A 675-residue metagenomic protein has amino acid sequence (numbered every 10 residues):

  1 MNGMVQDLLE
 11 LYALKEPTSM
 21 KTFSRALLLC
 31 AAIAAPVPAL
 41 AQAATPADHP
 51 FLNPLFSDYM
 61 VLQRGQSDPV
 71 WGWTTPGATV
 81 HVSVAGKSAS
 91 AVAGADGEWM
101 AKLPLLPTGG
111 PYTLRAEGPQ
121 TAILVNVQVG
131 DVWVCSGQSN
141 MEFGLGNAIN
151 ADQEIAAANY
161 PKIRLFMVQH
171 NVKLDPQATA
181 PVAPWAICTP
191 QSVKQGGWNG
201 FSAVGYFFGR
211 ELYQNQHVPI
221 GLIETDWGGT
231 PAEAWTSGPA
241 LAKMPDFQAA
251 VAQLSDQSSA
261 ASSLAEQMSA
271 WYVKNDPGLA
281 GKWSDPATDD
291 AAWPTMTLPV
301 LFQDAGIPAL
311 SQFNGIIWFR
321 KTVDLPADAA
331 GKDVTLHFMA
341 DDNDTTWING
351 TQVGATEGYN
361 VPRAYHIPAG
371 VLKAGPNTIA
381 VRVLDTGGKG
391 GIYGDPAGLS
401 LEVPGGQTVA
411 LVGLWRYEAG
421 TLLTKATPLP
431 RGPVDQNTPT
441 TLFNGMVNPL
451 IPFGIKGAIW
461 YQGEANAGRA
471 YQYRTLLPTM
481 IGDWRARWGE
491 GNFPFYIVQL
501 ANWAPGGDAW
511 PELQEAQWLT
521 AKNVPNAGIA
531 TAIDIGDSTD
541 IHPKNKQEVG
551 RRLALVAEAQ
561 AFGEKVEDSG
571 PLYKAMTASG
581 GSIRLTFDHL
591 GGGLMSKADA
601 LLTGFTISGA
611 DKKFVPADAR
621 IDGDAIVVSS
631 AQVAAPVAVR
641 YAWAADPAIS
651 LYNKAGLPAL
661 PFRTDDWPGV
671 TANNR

Functional and structural regions predicted by a protein language model:
A44-P76, V127-C135, E142, T297-L310 (+3 more regions): Non-catalytic, glycine-rich low-complexity segments
T45, H49, L55-V129, G387-K389: Ser/Thr-rich low-complexity repeats and stalk/linker segments
W71, W293, V323-G350, I379-V381: Aromatic-lined ligand-binding clefts that engage carbohydrates, nucleic acids, or primary amines
G86-G109, M339, W347-L399: Beta-strand-rich ligand-recognition modules
S88, R584, G591-R675: C-terminal beta-sandwich/jelly-roll accessory domains of carbohydrate-active enzymes
G109-P119, A380-V381, V637-W643: Short, aromatic- and glycine-rich surface loops/edge beta-strands on solvent-exposed regions
A122-S192, I223-A305, P376-F453: An acidic-aromatic loop/edge-strand motif
S263-L298, E515-T603: Catalytic cores of secreted or luminal carbohydrate-active enzymes
